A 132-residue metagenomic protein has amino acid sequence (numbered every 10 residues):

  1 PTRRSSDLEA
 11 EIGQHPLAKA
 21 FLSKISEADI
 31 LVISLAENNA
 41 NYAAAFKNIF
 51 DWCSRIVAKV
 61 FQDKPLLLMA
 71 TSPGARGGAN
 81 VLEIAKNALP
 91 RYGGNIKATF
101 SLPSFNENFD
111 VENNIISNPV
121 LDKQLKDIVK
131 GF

Functional and structural regions predicted by a protein language model:
P1-S5: Short, small-residue-biased leader/transition segments that mark boundaries at the very start of proteins
A28-D29: An anion/phosphate-binding loop that grips the pyrophosphate of nucleotide cofactors and donors
E37-N39, P73-G74: Short glycine-rich anion-binding loops that position phosphate/pyrophosphate groups of nucleotides and phosphorylated
N41-N48, P119: Glycine/threonine-rich flexible loop motifs
Q62-S104, P119-V120: Short, glycine-/small-residue-rich phosphate/pyrophosphate-handling segment
N95-F132: Glycine-rich phosphate/pyrophosphate-binding loop and the adjoining helix
